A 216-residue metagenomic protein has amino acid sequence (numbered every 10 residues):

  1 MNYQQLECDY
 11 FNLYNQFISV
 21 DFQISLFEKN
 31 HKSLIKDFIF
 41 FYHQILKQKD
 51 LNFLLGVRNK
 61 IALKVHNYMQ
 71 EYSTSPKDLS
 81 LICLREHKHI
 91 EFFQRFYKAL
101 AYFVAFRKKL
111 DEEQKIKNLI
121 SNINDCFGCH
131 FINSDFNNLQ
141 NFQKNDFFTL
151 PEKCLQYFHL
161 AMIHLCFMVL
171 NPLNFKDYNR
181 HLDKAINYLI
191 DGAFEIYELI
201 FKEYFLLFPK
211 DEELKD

Functional and structural regions predicted by a protein language model:
M1-M168: N-terminal pre-first-transmembrane soluble regions of secretory-pathway and organelle membrane proteins
F40, I163, F167-L170, N187 (+2 more regions): Extended, non-membrane alpha-helical segments enriched in charged/polar residues
L54-R58, K77, Y204, F208-D216: Polybasic, proline/glycine-rich intrinsically disordered low-complexity segments
H66-C83, D177-D191, E195: Charged, amphipathic alpha-helical scaffolding segments
K88, I190, K215-D216: Membrane-proximal, non-transmembrane alpha-helical segments
V104-R107, D111, V169, A193-F208: Long, hydrophobic, amphipathic alpha-helical segments used as structural scaffolds
F158, L165, L182, L189 (+2 more regions): Inward-facing hydrophobic residues that define packing positions of alpha-helical scaffold repeats
C166-R180: Short, charged/polar, low-complexity loop and linker segments that flank or interrupt alpha-helical bundles
